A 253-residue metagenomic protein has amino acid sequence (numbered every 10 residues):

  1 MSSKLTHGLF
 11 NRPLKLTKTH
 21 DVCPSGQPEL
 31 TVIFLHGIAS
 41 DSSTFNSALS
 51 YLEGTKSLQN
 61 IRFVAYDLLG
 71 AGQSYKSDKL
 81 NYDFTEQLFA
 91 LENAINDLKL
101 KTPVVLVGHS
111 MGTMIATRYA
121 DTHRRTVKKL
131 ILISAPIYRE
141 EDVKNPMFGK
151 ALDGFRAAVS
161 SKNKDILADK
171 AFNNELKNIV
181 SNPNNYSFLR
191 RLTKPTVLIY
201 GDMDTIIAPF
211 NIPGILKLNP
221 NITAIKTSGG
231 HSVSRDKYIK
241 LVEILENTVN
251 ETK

Functional and structural regions predicted by a protein language model:
M1-I33, T55-I61, K128, I137-Y138 (+2 more regions): Alpha/beta-hydrolase fold catalytic core
C23, Q27-Q73: Conserved HGGG/HGGXW glycine-rich cap/lid loop of the alpha/beta-hydrolase fold
A65-V104: Active-site loop/oxyanion-hole signature of alpha/beta-hydrolase fold enzymes
M114-T122, V127-A157, A208: Flexible "cap/lid" loop of the alpha/beta hydrolase fold
F172-F188: Active-site nucleophile elbow and catalytic-triad environment of alpha/beta-hydrolase enzymes
L192, L198-Y200: Short beta-strand/loop motif that positions the catalytic acidic residue of the alpha/beta-hydrolase fold
Y200-G229, R235: Conserved loop-alpha-helix segment in the C-terminal half of the alpha/beta-hydrolase fold that carries the catalytic
I222-K253: Catalytic active-site module of serine/aspartate enzymes centered on a nucleophile-bearing elbow/loop
